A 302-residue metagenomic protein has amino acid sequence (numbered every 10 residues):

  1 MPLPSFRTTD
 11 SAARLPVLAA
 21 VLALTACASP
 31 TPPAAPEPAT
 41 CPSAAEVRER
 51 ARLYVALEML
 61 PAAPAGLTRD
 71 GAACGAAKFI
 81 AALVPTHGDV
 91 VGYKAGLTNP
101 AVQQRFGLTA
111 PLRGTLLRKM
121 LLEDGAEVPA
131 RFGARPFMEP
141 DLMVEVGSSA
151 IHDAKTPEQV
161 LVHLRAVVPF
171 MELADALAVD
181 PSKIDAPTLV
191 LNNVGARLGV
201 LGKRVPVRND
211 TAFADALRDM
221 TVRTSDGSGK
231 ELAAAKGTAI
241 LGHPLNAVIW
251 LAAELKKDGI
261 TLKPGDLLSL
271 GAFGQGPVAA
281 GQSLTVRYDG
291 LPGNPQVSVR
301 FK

Functional and structural regions predicted by a protein language model:
P2-V17: Bacterial N-terminal signal peptides that target proteins for export
L24-A26: C-terminal motif of bacterial Sec signal peptides marking the signal peptidase cleavage site
A28-A39: Bacterial Sec signal peptide processing site at the extreme N-terminus
A39-G242, P277, N294-S298, K302: Catalytic-core "active-site belt" of small-molecule-metabolizing enzymes, emphasizing His/Asp/Glu-rich regions
